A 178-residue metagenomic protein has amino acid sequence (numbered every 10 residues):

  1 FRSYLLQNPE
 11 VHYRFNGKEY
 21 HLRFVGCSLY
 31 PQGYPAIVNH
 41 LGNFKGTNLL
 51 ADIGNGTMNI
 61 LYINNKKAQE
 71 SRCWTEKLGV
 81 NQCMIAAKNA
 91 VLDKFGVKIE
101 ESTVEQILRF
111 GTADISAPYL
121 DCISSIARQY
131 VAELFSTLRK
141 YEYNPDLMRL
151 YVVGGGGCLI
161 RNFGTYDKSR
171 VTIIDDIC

Functional and structural regions predicted by a protein language model:
F1-N48, A68-Q82, S102-C178: Nucleotide/phosphate-binding catalytic cleft detector across ATP-hydrolyzing and phosphate-transferring enzymes
L41-Q69, A87: Gly/Thr-rich phosphate-binding beta-strand-loop-beta motif of the actin/hexokinase/Hsp70
A86-V91, F95: C-terminal, non-catalytic macromolecule-binding modules
I99: A short helix-loop
